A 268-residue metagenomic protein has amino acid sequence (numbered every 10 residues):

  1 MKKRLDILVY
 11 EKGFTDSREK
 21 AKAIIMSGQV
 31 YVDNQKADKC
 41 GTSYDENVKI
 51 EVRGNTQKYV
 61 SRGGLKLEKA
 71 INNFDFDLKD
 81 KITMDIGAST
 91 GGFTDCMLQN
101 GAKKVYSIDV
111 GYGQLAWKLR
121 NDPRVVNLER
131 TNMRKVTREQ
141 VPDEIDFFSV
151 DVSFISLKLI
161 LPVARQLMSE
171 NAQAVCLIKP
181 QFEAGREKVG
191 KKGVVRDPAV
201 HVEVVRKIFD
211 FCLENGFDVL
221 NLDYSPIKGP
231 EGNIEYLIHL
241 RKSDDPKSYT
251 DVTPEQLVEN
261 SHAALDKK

Functional and structural regions predicted by a protein language model:
M1-V48, I82-T83: A basic, amphipathic helix-loop patch mediating RNA/tRNA/ribosome contacts
K79-S89, M97: Conserved class I S-adenosyl-L-methionine
G91-G92, G113: Glycine-rich SAM-binding Motif I of class I
C96-K104: Conserved S-adenosyl-L-methionine
Y106-L159: S-adenosyl-L-methionine
K158-V175: A short glycine-rich, Lys/Arg-flanked "PGG" loop and its adjoining helix->strand segment in the class I
P180-R196: Short, glycine-/aromatic-enriched active-site segment of Class I SAM-dependent methyltransferases
I234-K268: Flexible, glycine-/basic-rich loop-and-beta segments that form/coincide with the SAM-dependent methyltransferase
